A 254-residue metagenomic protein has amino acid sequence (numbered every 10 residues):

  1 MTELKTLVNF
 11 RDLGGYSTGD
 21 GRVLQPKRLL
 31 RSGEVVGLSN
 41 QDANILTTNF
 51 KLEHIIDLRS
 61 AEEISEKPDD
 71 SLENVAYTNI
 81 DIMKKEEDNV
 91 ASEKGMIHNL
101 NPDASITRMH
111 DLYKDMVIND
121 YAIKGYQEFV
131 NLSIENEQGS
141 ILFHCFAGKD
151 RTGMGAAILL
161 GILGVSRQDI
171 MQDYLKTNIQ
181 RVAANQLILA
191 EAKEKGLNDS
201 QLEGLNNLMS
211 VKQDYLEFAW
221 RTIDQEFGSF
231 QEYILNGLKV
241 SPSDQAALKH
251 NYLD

Functional and structural regions predicted by a protein language model:
M1-L142, G155-D254: Cys-dependent protein tyrosine phosphatase-like superfamily
A147, R151-T152: Ser/Thr-glycine-rich phosphate-binding loops at phosphate-binding pockets of nucleotides, nucleotide cofactors
